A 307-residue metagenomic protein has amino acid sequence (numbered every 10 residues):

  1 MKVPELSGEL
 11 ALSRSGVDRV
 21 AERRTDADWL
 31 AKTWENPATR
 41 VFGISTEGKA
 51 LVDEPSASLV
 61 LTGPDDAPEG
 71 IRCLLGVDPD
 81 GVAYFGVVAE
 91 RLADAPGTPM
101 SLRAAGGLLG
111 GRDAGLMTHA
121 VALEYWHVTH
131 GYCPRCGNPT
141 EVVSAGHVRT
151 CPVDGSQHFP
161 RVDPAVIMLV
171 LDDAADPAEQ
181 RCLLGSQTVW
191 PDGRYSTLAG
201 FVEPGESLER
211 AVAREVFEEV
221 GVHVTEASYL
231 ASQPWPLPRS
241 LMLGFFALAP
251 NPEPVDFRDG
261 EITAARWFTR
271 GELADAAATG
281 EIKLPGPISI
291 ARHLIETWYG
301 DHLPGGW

Functional and structural regions predicted by a protein language model:
M1-H130, E141, W190-Y195, R258-W307: Nudix hydrolase/Nudix homology domain
E35, D65-D66, D172-R181, P250-P254 (+1 more regions): Intrinsically disordered, low-complexity coil segments
T118-L169: Cys/His-rich short segments
R149-S196, F201, H223-V224, A247-A249: N-terminal strand-loop-strand
V166, L243, T263: Change "...and in nucleic-acid phosphodiester-cleaving endonucleases..." to "...and in nucleic-acid processing enzymes
T197-L230, F245: The catalytic Nudix box helix
G200, P204, Q233-P236, A278-K283: Short, contiguous acidic/charged loop-to-helix segments that flank catalytic cores in large enzymes
Q233-D256: Active-site-adjacent beta-strand/loop module that shapes the phosphate/pyrophosphate-binding cleft
